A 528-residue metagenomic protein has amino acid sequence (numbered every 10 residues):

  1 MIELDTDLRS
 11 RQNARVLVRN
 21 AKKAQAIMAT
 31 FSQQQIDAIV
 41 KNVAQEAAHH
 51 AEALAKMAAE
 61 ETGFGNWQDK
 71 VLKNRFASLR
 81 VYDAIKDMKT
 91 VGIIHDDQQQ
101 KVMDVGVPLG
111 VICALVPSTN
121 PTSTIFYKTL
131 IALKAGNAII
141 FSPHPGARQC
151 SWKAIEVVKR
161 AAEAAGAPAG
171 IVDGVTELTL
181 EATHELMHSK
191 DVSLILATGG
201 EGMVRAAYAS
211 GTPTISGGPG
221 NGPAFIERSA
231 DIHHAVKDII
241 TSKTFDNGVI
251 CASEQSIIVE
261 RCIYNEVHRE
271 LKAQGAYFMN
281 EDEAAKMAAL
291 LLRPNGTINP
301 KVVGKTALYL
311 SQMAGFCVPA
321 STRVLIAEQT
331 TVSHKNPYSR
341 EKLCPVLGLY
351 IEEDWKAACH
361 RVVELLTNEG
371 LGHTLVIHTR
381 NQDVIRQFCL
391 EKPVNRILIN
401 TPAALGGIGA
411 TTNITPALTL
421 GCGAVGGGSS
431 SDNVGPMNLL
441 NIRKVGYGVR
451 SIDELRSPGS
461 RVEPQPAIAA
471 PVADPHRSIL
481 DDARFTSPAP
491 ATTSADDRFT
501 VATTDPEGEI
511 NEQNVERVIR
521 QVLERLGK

Functional and structural regions predicted by a protein language model:
M1-M103, I131, A273, H476 (+2 more regions): N-terminal Rossmann-like NAD(P)+-binding subdomain of aldehyde/semialdehyde dehydrogenases
D7-R11, V204-S333: ALDH superfamily catalytic-core signature
L17-R19, S216-G218, N247-C251, N336-L343 (+1 more regions): Short, flexible turn/loop "capping" segments at secondary-structure junctions
K22-Q25, A29-S32, V43-A51, A55-A58 (+16 more regions): Structural signal for hydrophobic packing residues in well-ordered secondary-structure cores of soluble enzyme domains
A29, F316-N514, G527-K528: Conserved C-terminal structural/oligomerization subdomain of aldehyde/semialdehyde dehydrogenase
T30-Q34, P168-I171, N247-I250, Y277-A288 (+3 more regions): Flexible, glycine/charged-enriched surface loops at secondary-structure junctions
T90-H234: Rossmann-like NAD(P) dinucleotide-binding subdomain of oxidoreductase/dehydrogenase enzymes
